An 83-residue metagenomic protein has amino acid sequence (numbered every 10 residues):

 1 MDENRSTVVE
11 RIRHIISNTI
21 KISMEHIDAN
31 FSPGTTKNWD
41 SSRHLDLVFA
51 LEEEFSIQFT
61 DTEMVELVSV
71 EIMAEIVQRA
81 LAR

Functional and structural regions predicted by a protein language model:
D2-F49, E53-R83: Phosphopantetheine-dependent thiolation modules in NRPS/PKS and related acyl-activating systems
